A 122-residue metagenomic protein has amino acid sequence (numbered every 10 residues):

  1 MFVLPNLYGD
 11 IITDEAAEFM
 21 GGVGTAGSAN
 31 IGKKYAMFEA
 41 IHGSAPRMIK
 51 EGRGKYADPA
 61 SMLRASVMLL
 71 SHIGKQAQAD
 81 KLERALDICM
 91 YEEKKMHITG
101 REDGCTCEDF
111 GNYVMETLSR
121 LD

Functional and structural regions predicted by a protein language model:
M1-K81, A85-E93: Glycine-rich phosphate/nucleotide-binding loop
Q76, K81, A85-D122: Glycine-rich phosphate/pyrophosphate-binding loop and the adjoining helix
